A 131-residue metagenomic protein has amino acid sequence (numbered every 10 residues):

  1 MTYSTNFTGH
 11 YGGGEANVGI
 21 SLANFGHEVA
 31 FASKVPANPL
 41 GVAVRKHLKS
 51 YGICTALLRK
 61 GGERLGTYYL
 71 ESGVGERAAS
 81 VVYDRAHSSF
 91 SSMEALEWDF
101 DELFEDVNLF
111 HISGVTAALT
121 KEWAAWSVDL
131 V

Functional and structural regions predicted by a protein language model:
M1-C54, F90-L96: Glycine-rich phosphate/adenosyl-contacting loop at the front of the ribokinase-like
I20, T67-E71: Short beta-strand scaffold segments in enzyme catalytic cores
E28-V29, R64-G66, S80: A common structural microfeature
V35-P36, A56-L65: Beta-strand->loop->alpha-helix junctions that form or flank phosphate-binding loops in nucleotide-handling enzymes
L40, G66-T67: A short beta-to-alpha transition loop/helix N-cap that caps and shapes the active-site region
K49, T55, V74-V131: Ribokinase/PfkB-type carbohydrate-kinase core domain
